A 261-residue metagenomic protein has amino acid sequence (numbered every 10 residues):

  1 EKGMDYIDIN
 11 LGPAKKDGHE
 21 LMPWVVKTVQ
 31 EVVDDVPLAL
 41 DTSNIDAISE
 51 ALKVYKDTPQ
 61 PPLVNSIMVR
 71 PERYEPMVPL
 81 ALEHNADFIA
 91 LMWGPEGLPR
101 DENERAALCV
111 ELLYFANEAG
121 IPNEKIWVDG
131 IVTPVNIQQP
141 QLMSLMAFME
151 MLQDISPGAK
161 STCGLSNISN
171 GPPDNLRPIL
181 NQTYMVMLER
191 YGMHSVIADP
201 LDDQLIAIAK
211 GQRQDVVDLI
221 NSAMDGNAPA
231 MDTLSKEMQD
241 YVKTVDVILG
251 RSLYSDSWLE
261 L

Functional and structural regions predicted by a protein language model:
E1, Q214-L261: N-terminal charge/polar-biased segments
K2-V36, V132-L142: Glycine-rich, proline-tolerant flexible connector loops at the mouths of alpha/beta enzymes
Y6-P13, W24-V26, E50-K56, N65-A86: Active-site-facing alpha/beta catalytic cores
D8-P13, V36-N44, P61-P71, P140: Catalytic beta/alpha-barrel core
K16-T42, D46-P59, M146-C163: Alpha-helix-loop-beta-strand connector modules within alpha/beta enzyme cores
A39-A47, I67-E72, G164-N170, P178-I179: Glycine-rich beta-to-alpha transition loops that act as phosphate-gripper elements at the mouths of alpha/beta enzyme
S43, D57-P76, L112, I197-D199: Phosphate/diphosphate-binding loops
P76-S235: Catalytic alpha/beta core domains of metabolic enzymes, predominantly
